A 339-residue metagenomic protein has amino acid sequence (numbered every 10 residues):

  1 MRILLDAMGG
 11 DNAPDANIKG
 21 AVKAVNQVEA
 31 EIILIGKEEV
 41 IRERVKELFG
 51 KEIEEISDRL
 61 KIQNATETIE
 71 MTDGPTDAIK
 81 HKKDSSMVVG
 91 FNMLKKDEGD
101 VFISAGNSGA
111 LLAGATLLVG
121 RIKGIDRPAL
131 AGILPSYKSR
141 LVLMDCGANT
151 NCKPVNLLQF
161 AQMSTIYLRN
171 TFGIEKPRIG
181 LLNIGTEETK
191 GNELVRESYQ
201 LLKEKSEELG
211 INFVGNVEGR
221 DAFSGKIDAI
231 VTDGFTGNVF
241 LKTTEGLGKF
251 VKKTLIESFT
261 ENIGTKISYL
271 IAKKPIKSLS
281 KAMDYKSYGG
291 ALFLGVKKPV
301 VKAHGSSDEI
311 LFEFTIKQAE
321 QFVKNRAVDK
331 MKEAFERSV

Functional and structural regions predicted by a protein language model:
M1-E43: N-terminal phosphate-binding or glycine-rich loops at protein starts, especially the Walker A/P-loop of NTPases
I3-D15, A148-L158, K302-S306: Short, glycine-rich nucleotide/cofactor-binding loops
D11, A24-V28, I35, R44-K51 (+12 more regions): Change "in soluble alpha/beta enzymes" to "in soluble alpha/beta proteins
A13-N17, I41, K83-D97, V101-A115 (+6 more regions): Short glycine/serine/threonine-rich phosphate/pyrophosphate-binding segments that cradle anionic phosphate groups
D15-A16, V28-I33, E39, T150-G219 (+3 more regions): Glycine-rich phosphate/diphosphate-binding loop of Rossmann-like nucleotide-binding domains
K51-G99: Phosphate/nucleotide-donor binding subsite
T116-A129, I133-L143, K226-I230, G234-V339: Glycine-rich phosphate/nucleotide-binding loop
